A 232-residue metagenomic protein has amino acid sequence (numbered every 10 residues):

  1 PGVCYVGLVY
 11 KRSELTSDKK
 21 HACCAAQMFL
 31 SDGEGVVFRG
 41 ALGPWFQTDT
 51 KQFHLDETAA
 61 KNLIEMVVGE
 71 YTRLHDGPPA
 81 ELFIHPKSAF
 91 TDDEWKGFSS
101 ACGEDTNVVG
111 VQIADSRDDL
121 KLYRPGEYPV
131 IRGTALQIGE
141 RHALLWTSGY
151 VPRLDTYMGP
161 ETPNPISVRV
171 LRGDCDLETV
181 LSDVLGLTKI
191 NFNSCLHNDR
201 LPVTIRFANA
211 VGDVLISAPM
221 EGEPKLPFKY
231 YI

Functional and structural regions predicted by a protein language model:
P1-I232: Long, contiguous domain-sized segments
